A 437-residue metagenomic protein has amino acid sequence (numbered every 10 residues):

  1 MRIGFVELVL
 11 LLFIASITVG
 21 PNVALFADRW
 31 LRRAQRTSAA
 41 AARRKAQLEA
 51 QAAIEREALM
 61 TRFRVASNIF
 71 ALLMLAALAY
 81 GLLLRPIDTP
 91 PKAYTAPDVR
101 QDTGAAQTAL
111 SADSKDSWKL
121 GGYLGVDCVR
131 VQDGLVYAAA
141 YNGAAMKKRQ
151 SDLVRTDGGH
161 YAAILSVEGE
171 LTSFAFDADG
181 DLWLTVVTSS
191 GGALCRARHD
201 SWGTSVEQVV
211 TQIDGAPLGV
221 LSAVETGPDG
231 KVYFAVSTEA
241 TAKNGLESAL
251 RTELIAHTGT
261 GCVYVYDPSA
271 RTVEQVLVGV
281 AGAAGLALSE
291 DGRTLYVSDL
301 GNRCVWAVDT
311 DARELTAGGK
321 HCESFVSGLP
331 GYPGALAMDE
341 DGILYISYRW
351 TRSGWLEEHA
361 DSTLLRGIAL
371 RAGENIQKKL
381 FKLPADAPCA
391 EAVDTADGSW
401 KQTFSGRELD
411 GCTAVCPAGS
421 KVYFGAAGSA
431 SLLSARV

Functional and structural regions predicted by a protein language model:
R85, K115-S151, L409-T413: Beta-strand-rich domains and repeat architectures in extracellular enzymes and scaffolds, especially beta-propellers
K92, Y141-K147, F234-T258, R349-P384: Short, conserved, GDST-rich strand-edge loop motifs in beta-rich repeat architectures
Y94-G125, G158, G398-R407: A short helix->beta-strand "capping" segment at the edge of beta-propeller domains
G121-D133, V167-V186, D214-V232, A240 (+6 more regions): Beta-rich, blade/repeat-based domains predominating in secreted/periplasmic proteins but also intracellular
G121-G122, V136-K148, L182-S190, V232-N244 (+6 more regions): Conserved beta-strand positions in repeat-built beta-propeller and related beta-rich domains
Y141-G143, K148-G192, V210-I213: Blade-loop segments of beta-propeller domains
R155-H160, R198-G203, Y266-R271, D309-R313 (+2 more regions): Short loop/turn segments that connect beta-strands within beta-propeller blades
T185-P228, F234-R251: Asp-box/WD-like beta-propeller blade repeats and closely related beta-sheet repeat scaffolds
